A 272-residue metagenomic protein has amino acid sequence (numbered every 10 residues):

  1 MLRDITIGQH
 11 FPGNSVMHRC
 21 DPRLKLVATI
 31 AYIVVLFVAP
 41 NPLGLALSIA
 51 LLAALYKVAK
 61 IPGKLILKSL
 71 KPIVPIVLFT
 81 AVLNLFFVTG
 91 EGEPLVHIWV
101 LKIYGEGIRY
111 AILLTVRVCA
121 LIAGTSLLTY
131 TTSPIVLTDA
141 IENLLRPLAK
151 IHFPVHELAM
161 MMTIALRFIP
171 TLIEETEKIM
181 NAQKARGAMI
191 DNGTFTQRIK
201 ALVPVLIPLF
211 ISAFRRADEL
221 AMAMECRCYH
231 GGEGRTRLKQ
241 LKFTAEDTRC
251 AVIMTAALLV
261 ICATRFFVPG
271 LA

Functional and structural regions predicted by a protein language model:
M1-P42, S48-K57, N143-F153, E157-M160 (+2 more regions): Transmembrane alpha-helix interface motif
N14, F37, K60-L65, I98 (+3 more regions): Membrane-helix interfacial "entry" motifs
K25-L26, G63-V74, C250: Alpha-helical transmembrane segments and their helix-start/interface "positive-inside/aromatic belt" motifs in integral
N41, L45, K60-K64, V88-V96 (+2 more regions): Transmembrane helix-loop junctions in multipass membrane proteins, especially transporters and channels
L51-I61, I76-F79: Alpha-helical transmembrane segments and their membrane-interface exit regions
S69-I73, V77, T115, C119 (+4 more regions): Loop-to-transmembrane-helix entry motif
I73-A188, F195: Juxtamembrane/interface alpha-helical elements of multi-pass membrane proteins
